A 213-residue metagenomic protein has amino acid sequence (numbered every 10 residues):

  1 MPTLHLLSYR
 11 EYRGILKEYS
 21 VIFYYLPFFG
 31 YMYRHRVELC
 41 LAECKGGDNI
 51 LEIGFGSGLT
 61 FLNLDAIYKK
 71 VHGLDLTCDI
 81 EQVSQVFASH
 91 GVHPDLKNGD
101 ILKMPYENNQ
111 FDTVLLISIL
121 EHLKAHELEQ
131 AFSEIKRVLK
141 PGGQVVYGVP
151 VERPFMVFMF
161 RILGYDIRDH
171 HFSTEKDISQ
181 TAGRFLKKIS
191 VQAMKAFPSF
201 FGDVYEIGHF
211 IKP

Functional and structural regions predicted by a protein language model:
T3-R34, T113, L123-K140, Q144-P213: S-adenosyl-L-methionine-dependent methyltransferase catalytic module, highlighting the catalytic core
G30-G47: Conserved alpha-helix/loop element of class I SAM-dependent methyltransferases that forms part of the SAM/SAH-binding
G47-G56: Conserved class I S-adenosyl-L-methionine
N49, K70, Q144: Residues at the starts of beta-strands that form the adenosine-phosphate
S57-K103: Class I SAM-dependent methyltransferase SAM/SAH-binding core
L102-V114: A short acidic, Gly/Pro-enriched loop at the edge of an enzyme's catalytic core that lines a small-molecule cofactor
L116-I119: A short beta-strand submotif of the Rossmann-like class I SAM-dependent methyltransferase core that lines
